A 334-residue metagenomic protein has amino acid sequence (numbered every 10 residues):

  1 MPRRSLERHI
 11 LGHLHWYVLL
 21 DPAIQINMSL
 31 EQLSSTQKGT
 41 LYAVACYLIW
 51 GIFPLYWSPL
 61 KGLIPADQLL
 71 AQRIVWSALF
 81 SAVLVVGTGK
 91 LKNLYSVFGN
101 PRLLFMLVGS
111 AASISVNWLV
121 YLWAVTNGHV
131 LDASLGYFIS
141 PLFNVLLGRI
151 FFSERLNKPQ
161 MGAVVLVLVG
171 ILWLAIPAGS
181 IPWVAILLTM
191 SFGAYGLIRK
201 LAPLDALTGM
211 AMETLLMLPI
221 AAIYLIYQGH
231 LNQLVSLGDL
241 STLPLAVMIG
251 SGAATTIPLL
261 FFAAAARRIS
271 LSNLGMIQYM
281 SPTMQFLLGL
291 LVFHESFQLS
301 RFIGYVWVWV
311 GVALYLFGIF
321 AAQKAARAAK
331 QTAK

Functional and structural regions predicted by a protein language model:
L6-R8, L14, V18-A45, L79-L107 (+5 more regions): Membrane-interface interhelical linkers
I26-Q68, V169-L201, I223, L288 (+1 more regions): Glycine-/small-residue-enriched transmembrane alpha-helix faces in small-molecule transporters and effluxers
S29-L30, I74, Y279, T283-K334: C-terminal-most transmembrane helix of multi-pass membrane proteins
A45-I52, Y56, V108-V125, L187-I198 (+2 more regions): Hydrophobic alpha-helical transmembrane segments of multi-pass membrane transport proteins, especially secondary
I49-L79, D132, A194-M217, L234: Juxtamembrane helix-loop-helix junctions in multi-pass membrane proteins
W123, S140-Q160, T283-F302: C-terminal transmembrane-helix exit sites in multi-pass transporters
L135-I139, A206-L216, T256-L291: Helix-helix packing/entry segments at the starts of transmembrane helices
P159-A175, I186-L188, S300-I319: Hydrophobic transmembrane alpha-helices of multi-pass small-molecule transport proteins
